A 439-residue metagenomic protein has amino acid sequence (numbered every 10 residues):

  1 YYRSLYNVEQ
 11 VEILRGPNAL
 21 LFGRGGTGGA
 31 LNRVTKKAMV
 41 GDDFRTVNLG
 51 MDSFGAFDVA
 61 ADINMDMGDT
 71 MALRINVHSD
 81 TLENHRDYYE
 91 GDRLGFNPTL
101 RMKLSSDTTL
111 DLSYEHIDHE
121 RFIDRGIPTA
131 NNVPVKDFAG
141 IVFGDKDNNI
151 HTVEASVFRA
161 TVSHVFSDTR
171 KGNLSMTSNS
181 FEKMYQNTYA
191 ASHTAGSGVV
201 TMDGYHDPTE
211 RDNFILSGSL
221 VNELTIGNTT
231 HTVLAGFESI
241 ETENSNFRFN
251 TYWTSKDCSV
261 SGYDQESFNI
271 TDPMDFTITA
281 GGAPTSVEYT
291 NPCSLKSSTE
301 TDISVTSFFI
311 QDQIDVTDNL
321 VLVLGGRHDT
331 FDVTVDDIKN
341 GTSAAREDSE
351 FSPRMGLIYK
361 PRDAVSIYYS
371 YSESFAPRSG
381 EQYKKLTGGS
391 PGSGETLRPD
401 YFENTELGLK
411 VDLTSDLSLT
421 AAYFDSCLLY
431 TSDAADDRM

Functional and structural regions predicted by a protein language model:
Y2, M51-S53, D87-D92, N149-E154 (+6 more regions): Replace "Gram-negative outer membrane beta-barrel proteins" with "bacterial and organellar outer membrane beta-barrel
Y6-E9, L20-F96, L104-T108, S156 (+1 more regions): Outer-membrane beta-barrel translocator/receptor signature
V47-M51, I75-S79, L112-H116, L174-S178 (+4 more regions): Transmembrane beta-barrel strands of outer-membrane/channel proteins
D62-D87, G91-N97, A155-T161, K171-E223 (+3 more regions): Surface-exposed extracellular loop regions of Gram-negative outer-membrane beta-barrel proteins
T70-L73, D107-L110, T169-G172, N228 (+3 more regions): Repeated loop/turn-to-beta-strand initiation elements of outer-membrane beta-barrel proteins
D80-N84, F96-V165, S178-R211, C258-S297 (+2 more regions): Acidic/polar loop-and-plug regions of large Gram-negative outer-membrane beta-barrel proteins
S163-N187, K360-Y368, T396-S432, R438: Membrane-embedded beta-barrel scaffold of Gram-negative outer-membrane proteins
E182, T230, L234-R362: Signature of Gram-negative outer-membrane beta-barrel scaffolds
